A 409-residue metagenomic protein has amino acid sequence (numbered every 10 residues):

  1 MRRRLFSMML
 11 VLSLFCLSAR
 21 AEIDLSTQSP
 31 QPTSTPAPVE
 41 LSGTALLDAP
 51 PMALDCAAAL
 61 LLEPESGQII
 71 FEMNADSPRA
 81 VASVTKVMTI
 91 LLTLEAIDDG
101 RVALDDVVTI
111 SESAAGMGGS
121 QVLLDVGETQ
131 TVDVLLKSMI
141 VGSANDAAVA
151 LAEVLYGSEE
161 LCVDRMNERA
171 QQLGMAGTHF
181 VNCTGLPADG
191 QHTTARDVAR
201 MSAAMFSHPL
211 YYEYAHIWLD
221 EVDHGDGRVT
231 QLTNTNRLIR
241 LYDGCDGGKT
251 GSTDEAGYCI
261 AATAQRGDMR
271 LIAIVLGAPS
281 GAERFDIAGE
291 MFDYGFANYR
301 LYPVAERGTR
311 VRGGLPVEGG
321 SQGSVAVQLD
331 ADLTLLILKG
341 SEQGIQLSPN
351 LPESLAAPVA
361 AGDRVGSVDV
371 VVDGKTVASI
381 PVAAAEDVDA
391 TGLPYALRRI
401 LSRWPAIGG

Functional and structural regions predicted by a protein language model:
M1-R4: Positively charged n-region of N-terminal signal peptides that target proteins for export
F6-M8, T253: General helical structural elements
M8-C16: Bacterial N-terminal signal peptides
L12, E168, A262: Surface-exposed charge patches
F15-C16, D98, M291: Hydrophobic alpha-helical membrane context
L17-I23, A383: Bacterial Sec-dependent signal peptides at the C-terminal "C-region" and cleavage site
E22-R196, R200-P209: Active-site-adjacent loops and short helices of periplasmic peptidoglycan-processing enzymes
M175-H179, P187-G409: Domain-terminus/edge residues, biased toward the C-terminal soluble/receptor-binding domains of extracytoplasmic
